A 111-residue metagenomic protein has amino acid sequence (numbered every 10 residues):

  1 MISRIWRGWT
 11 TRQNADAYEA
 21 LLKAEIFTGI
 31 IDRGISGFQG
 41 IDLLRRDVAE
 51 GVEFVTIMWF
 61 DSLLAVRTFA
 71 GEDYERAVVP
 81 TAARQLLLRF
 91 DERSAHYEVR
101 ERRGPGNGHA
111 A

Functional and structural regions predicted by a protein language model:
M1, I30-R33, L44: Exposed boundary/loop context
S3-W9, G40-Y74: Short, well-ordered beta-strand segments in beta-rich or mixed alpha/beta enzyme and ligand-binding folds
W9-L22: Short, surface-exposed ligand-recognition loops at beta-strand->loop->(often short) alpha-helix junctions that present
N14-D16, L64-V66, R102: Residue-level signal for secondary-structure boundary sites
A24-S36, W59-H96: An amphipathic, aromatic/His-enriched active-site/gating alpha helix that lines ligand/cofactor pockets
Q39-V52, V78-A111: Glycine-rich beta-strand-turn "strand-cap" elements at beta-sheet edges
